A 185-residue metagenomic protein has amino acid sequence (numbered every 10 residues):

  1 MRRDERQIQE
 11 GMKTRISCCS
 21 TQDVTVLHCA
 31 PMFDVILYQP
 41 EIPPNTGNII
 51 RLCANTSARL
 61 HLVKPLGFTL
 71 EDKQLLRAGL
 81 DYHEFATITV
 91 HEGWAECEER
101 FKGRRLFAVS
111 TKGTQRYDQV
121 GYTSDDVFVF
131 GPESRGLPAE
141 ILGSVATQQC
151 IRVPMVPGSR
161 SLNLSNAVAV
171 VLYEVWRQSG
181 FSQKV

Functional and structural regions predicted by a protein language model:
R2-V185: Post-transcriptional modification and biogenesis factors for structured RNAs of the translation apparatus
